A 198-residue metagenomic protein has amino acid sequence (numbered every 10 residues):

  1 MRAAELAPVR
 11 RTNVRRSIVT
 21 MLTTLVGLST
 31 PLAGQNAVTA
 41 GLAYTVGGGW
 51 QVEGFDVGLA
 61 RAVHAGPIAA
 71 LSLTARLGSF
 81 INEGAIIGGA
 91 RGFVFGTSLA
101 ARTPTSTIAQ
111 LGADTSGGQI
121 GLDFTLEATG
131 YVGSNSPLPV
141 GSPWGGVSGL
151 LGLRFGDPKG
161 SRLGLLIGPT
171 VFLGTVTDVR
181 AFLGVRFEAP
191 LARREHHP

Functional and structural regions predicted by a protein language model:
M1-A37, A192-P198: Cleavable N-terminal export/targeting peptides
A3, R11-T12, R16-S17, A62-A65 (+6 more regions): Positively charged, low-complexity intrinsically disordered regions
T30-A85, R180, E188-P190: Short glycine/proline- and aromatic-enriched beta-strand/turn motifs that initiate or cap beta-hairpins
N36-V38, A65-L73, T105-A109, D157-L165 (+1 more regions): Repeated loop/turn-to-beta-strand initiation elements of outer-membrane beta-barrel proteins
V38-G48, L73-S79, L122-V132, L165-V171 (+1 more regions): Transmembrane beta-barrel strands of outer-membrane/channel proteins
G58-W144, L150: Gram-negative (and chloroplast) outer-membrane scaffold detector with strong preference for beta-barrel transmembrane
V94-L99, V176-P198: Outer-membrane beta-barrel "beta-signal"
P137-G184: A charged, solvent-exposed segment within the mature domains of Sec-exported extracytoplasmic proteins
